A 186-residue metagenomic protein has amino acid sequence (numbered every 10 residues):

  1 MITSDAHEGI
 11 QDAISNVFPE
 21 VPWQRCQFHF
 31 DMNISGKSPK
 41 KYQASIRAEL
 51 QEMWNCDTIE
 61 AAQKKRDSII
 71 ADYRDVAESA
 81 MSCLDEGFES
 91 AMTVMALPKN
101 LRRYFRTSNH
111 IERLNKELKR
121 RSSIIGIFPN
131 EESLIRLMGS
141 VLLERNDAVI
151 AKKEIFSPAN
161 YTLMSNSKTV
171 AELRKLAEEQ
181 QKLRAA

Functional and structural regions predicted by a protein language model:
M1-K152, F156-A186: Catalytic center-proximal scaffold of phosphoryl-transfer enzymes
